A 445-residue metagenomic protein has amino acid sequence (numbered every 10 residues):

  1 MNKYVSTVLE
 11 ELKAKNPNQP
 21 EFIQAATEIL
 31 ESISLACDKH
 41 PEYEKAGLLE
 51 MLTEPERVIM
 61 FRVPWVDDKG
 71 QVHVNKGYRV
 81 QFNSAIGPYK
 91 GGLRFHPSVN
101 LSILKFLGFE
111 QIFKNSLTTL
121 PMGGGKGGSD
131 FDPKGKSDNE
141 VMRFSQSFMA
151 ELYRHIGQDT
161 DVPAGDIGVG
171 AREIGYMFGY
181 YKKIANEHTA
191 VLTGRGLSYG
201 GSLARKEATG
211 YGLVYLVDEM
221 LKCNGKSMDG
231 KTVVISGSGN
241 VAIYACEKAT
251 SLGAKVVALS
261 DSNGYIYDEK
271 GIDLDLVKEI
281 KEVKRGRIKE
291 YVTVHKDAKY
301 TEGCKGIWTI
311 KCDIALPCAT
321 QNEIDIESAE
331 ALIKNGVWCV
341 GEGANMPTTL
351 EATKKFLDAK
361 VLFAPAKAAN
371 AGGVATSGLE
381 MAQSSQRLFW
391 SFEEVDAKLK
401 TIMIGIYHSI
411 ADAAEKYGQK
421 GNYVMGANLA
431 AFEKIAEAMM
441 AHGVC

Functional and structural regions predicted by a protein language model:
M1-L203, K434-G443: N-terminal ligand-binding/catalytic initiation module
N2-A25, M220, I333-C445: Adenosine-phosphate binding glycine-rich loop
K13-P17, E31-K39, F109-F113, K134 (+9 more regions): Generic secondary-structure signature for well-ordered alpha-helical cores
E140, R172-G179, L203, Y244-K248 (+5 more regions): Short acidic, glycine/serine/threonine-rich loops at helix termini
T160-A164, E187-L192, I235, A258-D261 (+4 more regions): General beta-strand structural signal in soluble alpha/beta enzymes
G196, G201-T309: Glycine-rich phosphate/diphosphate-binding loop of Rossmann-like nucleotide-binding domains
G264-F363, A368: Rossmann-like adenosine-cofactor binding region
